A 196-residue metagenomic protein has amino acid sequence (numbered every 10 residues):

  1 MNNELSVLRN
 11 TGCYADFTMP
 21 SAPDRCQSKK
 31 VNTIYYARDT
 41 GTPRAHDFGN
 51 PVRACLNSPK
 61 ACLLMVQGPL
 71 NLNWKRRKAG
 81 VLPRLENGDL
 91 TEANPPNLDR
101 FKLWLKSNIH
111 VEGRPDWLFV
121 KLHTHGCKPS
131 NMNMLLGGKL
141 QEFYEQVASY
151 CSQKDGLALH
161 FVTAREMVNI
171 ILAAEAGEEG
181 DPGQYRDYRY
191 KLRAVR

Functional and structural regions predicted by a protein language model:
M1-D116: Active-site-adjacent pocket scaffolds in enzyme catalytic domains
F17-P23, N87-R196: C-terminal domain-boundary segment and adjacent tail
